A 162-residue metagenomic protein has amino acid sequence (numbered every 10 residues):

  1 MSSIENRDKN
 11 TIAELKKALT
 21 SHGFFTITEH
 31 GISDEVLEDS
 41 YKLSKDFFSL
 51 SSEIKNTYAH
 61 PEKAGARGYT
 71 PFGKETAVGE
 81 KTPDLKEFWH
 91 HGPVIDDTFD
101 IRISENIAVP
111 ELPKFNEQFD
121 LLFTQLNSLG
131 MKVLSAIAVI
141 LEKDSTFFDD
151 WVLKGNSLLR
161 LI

Functional and structural regions predicted by a protein language model:
M1-I162: Peripheral, non-catalytic segments flanking oxidoreductase cores
